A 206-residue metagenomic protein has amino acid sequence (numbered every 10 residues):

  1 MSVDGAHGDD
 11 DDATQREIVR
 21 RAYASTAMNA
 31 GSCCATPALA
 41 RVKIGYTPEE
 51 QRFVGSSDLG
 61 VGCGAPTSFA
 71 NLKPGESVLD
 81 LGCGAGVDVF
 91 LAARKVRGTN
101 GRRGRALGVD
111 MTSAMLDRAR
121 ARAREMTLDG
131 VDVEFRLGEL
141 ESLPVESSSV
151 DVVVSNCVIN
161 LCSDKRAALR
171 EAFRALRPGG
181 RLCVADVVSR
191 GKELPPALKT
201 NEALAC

Functional and structural regions predicted by a protein language model:
S2-K43: N-terminal auxiliary segments of SAM/dcSAM-dependent transferases
A38-S77, L91, K95: Conserved alpha-helix/loop element of class I SAM-dependent methyltransferases that forms part of the SAM/SAH-binding
P74-S142: Class I SAM-dependent methyltransferase SAM/SAH-binding core
R97, R166-R181: A short glycine-rich, Lys/Arg-flanked "PGG" loop and its adjoining helix->strand segment in the class I
E141-V153: A short acidic, Gly/Pro-enriched loop at the edge of an enzyme's catalytic core that lines a small-molecule cofactor
D151-D164: A short SAM/SAH-binding and catalytic strip from SAM-dependent methyltransferases
V184-D186: Acidic carboxylate diad motif detector
V188-C206: Short, glycine-/aromatic-enriched active-site segment of Class I SAM-dependent methyltransferases
